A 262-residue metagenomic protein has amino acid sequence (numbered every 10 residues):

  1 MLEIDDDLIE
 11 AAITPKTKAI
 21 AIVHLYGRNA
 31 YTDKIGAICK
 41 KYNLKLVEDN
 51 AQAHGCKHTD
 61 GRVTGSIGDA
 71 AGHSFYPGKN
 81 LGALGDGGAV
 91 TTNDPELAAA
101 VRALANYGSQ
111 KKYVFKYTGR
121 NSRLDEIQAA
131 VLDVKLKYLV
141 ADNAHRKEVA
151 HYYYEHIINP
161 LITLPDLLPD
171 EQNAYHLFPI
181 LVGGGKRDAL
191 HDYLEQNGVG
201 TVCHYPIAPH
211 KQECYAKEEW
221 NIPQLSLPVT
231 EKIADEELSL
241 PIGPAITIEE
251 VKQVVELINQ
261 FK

Functional and structural regions predicted by a protein language model:
M1-A83, V90-T91: Active-site phosphate-binding strand-loop segment of PLP-dependent enzymes
I4-D7, A11, A19-V23, R28 (+3 more regions): PLP-dependent aminotransferase class I/II
L81-G85, E171-A174: Short glycine-enriched loop/turn motifs at secondary-structure junctions
